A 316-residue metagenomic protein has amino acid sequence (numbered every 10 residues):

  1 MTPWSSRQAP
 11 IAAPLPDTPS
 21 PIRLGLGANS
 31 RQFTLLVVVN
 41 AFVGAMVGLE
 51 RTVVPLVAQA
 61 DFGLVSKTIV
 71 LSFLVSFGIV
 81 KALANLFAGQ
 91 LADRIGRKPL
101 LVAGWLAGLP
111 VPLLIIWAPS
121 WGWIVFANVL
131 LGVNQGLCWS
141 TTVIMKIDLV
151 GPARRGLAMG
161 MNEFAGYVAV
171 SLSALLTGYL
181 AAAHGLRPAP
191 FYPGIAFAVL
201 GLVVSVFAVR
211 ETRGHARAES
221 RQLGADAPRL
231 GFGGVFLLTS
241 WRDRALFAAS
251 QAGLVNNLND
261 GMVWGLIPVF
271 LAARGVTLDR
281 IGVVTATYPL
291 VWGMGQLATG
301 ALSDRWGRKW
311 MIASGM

Functional and structural regions predicted by a protein language model:
R7-S30, E211-A248: Juxtamembrane intracellular "pre-TM" segments in multi-pass secondary transporters
G27-G78, F247-A248, A252, N256-R274: Helix-loop boundary and gating motifs at the non-cytosolic
G78-L86, S171, P289-L297: Residue-level signature of mid-helix packing/kink "hotspots" within the transmembrane helices of 12-pass Major
A84-G96, A181, G295-G307: Helix-to-loop junctions at the C-terminal end of transmembrane segments in multipass secondary transporters
L106-P119: C-terminal ends and interior cores of transmembrane alpha-helices in multi-pass membrane transporters/permeases
A127-Y167: Cytoplasmic helix-loop-helix junction between adjacent transmembrane helices in 12-TM secondary transporters
A189-V206: Symmetry-related core transmembrane helices of the 12-TM Major Facilitator Superfamily/SLC fold
